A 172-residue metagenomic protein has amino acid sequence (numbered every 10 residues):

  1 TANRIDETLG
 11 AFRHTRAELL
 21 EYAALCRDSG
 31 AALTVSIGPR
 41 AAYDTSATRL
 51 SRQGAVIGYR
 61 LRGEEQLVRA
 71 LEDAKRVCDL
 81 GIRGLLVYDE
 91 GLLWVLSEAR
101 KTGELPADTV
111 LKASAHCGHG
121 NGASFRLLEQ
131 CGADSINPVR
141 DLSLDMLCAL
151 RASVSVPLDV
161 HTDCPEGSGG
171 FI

Functional and structural regions predicted by a protein language model:
T1-I82, V87-G120, N137-I172: Active-site pocket-lining/capping segments in soluble small-molecule metabolic enzymes
C78, E129-Q130: Non-catalytic positions within long, well-ordered alpha-helices that form the structural scaffold/packing of enzyme
R126: Short alpha-helical basic/polar micro-motif
C131-G132, V154: Short, structured coil segments at secondary-structure junctions
